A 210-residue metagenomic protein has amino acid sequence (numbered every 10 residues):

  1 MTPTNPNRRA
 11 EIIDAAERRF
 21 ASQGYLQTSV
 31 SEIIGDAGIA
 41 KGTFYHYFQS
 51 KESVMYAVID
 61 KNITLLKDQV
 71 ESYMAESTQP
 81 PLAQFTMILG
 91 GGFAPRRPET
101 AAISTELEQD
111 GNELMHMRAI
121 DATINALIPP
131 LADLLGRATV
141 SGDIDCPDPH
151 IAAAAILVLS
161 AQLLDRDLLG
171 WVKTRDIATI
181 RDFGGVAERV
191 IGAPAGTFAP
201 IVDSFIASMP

Functional and structural regions predicted by a protein language model:
M1-N7, R18, A199-P210: N-terminal intrinsically disordered/low-complexity leader segments
E11, R19-S53, A57, K61: Helix-turn-helix
I13, T86, G90, I128 (+4 more regions): An amphipathic alpha-helix signature
S22-L26, S77, S141-G142: Short coil/turn segments at alpha/beta junctions that flank glycine-rich nucleotide-binding fingerprints
K51, N62, L66, I88-G92 (+4 more regions): Hydrophobic/aromatic residues within well-ordered alpha-helical segments
A57, D68-A101, A153-I156: Hydrophobic alpha-helical connector segments
A94-I144, H150: Short secondary-structure transition hinges
I103-E106, S141-G185, P194-M209: Hydrophobic/aromatic-rich alpha-helical bundle segments in the mid-to-C-terminal region
